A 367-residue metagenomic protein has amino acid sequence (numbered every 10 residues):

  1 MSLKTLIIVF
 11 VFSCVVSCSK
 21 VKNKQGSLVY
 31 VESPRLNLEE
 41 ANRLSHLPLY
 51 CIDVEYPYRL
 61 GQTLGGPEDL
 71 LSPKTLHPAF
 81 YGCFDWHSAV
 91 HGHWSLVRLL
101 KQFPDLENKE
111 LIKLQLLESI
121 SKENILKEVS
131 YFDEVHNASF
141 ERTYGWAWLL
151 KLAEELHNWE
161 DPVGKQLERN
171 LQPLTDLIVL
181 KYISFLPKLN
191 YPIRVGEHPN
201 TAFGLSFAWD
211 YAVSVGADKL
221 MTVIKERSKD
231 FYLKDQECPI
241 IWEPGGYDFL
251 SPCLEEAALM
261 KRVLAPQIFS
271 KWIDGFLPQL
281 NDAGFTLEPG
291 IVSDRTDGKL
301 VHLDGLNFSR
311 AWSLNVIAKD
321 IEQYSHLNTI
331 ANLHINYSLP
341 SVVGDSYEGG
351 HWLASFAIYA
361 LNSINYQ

Functional and structural regions predicted by a protein language model:
T5-S13: Sec-dependent N-terminal signal peptides
V16-S17: C-terminal motif of bacterial Sec signal peptides marking the signal peptidase cleavage site
G26-Y81, S346: Low-complexity, Ser/Thr/Pro/Gly-enriched N-terminal "stalk/linker" regions
V29-L36, Y50, V90-L106, A147-V163 (+4 more regions): Well-ordered alpha-helical scaffold segments within catalytic/enzyme domains
Y30-L38, K74-V90, S130-A147, K188-T201 (+3 more regions): Solvent-exposed loop and edge beta-strand segments that line ligand/cofactor-binding and catalytic clefts
L44-P57, L111-S130, N170-Y191, K219-I240 (+2 more regions): Long, well-ordered core segments of solenoidal/helical folds
K74, P78, V90, L99-V215: Extended ligand-binding groove/face enriched in aromatic
I291-Q367: Fungal-biased detection of long, low-complexity, Ser/Thr- and Lys/Arg-rich intrinsically disordered regions
